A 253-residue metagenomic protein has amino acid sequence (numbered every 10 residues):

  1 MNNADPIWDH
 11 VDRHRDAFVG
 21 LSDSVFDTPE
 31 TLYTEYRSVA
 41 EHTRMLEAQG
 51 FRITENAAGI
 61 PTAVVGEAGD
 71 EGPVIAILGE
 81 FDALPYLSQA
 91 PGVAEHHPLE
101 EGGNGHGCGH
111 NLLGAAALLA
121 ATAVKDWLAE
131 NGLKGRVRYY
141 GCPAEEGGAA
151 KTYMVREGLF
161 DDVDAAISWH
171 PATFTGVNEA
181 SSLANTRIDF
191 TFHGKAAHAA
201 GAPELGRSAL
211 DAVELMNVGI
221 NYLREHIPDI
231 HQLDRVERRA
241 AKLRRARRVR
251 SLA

Functional and structural regions predicted by a protein language model:
N3-H106, N111, A115-G135: Acidic/His- and Gly-rich active-site-bordering loop/insert found across diverse amide/peptide-bond hydrolases
T62, L84-L87, V93-G105, N111-L112 (+1 more regions): Histidine/acidic-residue-rich, glycine-tolerant segments that coordinate divalent metal ions
